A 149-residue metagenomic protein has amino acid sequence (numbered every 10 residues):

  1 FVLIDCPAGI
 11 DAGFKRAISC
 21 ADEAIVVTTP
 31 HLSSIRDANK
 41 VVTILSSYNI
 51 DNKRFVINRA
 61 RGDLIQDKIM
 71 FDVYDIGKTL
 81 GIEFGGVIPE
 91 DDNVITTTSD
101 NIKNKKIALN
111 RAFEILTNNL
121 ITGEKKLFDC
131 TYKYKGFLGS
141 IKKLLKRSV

Functional and structural regions predicted by a protein language model:
F1-E90, T96: Conserved catalytic-core segment of NTP-binding enzymes
P7-A8, F14, I102, K106 (+1 more regions): Conserved phosphate/pyrophosphate-binding and hydrolysis machinery centered on Walker-type P-loop NTPases, extending
H31, D72, K106-I107, G136: Helix N-cap and loop-to-helix transition residues
L64, F71, I102-K103, G139-K143: Alpha-helix boundary/capping detector
E83, R111, I115-V149: P-loop NTP-binding site
D92, T98, T117-L120: Short leucine-rich amphipathic alpha-helical surface patches
T98-F113: C-terminal boundary of histidine-terminating zinc-finger modules
